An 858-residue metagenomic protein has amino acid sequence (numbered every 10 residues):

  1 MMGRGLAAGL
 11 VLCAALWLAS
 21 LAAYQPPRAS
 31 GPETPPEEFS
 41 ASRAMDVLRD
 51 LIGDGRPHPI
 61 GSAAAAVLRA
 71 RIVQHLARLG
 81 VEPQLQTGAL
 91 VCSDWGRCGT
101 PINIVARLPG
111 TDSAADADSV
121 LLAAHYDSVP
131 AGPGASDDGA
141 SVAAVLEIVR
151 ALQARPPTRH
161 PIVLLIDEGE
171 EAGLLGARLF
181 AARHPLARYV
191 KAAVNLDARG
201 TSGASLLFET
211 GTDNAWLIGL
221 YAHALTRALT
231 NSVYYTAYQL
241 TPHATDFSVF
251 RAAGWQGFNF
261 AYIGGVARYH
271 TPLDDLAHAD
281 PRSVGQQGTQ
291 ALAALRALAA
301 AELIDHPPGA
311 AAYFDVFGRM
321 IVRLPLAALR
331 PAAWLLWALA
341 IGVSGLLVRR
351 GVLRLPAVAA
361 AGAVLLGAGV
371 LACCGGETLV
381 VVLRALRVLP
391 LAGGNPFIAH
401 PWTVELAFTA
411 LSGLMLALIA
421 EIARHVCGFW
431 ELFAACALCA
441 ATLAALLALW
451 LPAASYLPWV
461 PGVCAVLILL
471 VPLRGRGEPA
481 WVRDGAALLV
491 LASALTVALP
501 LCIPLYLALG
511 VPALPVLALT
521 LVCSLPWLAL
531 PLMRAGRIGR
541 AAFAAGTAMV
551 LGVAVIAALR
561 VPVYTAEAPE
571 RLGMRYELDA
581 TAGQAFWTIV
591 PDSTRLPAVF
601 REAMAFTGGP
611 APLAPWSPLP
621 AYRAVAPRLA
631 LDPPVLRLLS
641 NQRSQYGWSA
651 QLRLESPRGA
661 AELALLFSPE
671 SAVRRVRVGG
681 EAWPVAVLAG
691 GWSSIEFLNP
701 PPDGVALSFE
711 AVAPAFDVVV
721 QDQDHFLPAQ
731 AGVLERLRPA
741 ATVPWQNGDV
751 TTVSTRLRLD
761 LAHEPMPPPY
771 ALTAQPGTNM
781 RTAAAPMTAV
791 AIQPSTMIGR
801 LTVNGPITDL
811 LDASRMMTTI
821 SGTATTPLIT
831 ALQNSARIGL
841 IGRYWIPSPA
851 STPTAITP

Functional and structural regions predicted by a protein language model:
L6-S20, A544-A557: Hydrophobic membrane-insertion alpha-helices, especially the h-region of bacterial N-terminal signal peptides
A23-F39, V563-G573: Ser/Thr/Pro/Gly-rich low-complexity linker/stalk segments immediately outside membranes or between
P27-L324, L666-P669, E681, A686-V712 (+1 more regions): Soluble extramembrane regions of membrane proteins in the secretory/endomembrane system
A70-R78, E82-D94, G99-R107, A117 (+3 more regions): Extracytosolic and intramembrane catalytic regions of membrane-associated proteins in envelope/secretory systems
R188-L207, P331-V352: C-terminal domain-closing interface element
V316-L336, A399-T403: Juxtamembrane/start-of-transmembrane alpha-helix segments at the extracytoplasmic/lumenal side of membrane anchors
L336-A626, A630-R637: Alpha-helical transmembrane segments of integral membrane proteins
M766-P858: Ser/Thr-rich, low-complexity intrinsically disordered segments
